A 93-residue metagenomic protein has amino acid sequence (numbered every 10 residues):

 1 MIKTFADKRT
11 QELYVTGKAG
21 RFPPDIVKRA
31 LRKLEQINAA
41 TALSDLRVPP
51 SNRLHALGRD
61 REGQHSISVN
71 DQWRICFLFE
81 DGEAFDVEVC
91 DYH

Functional and structural regions predicted by a protein language model:
M1, R9, K18, A42 (+2 more regions): Glycine-rich, flexible loop/turn motifs
M1-K33: Arg/Lys-rich, positively charged N-terminal/basic patches that mediate binding to nucleic acids
K3, V27-A30, L46-P50, S68-N70: Generic structural signal for well-ordered secondary structure
I37: Conserved phosphate-interacting/catalytic interface
T41-H65: A short, surface-exposed loop/turn module that caps and links secondary-structure elements
L57-G58, H65-H93: Enriched for short, Lys/Arg-rich terminal
